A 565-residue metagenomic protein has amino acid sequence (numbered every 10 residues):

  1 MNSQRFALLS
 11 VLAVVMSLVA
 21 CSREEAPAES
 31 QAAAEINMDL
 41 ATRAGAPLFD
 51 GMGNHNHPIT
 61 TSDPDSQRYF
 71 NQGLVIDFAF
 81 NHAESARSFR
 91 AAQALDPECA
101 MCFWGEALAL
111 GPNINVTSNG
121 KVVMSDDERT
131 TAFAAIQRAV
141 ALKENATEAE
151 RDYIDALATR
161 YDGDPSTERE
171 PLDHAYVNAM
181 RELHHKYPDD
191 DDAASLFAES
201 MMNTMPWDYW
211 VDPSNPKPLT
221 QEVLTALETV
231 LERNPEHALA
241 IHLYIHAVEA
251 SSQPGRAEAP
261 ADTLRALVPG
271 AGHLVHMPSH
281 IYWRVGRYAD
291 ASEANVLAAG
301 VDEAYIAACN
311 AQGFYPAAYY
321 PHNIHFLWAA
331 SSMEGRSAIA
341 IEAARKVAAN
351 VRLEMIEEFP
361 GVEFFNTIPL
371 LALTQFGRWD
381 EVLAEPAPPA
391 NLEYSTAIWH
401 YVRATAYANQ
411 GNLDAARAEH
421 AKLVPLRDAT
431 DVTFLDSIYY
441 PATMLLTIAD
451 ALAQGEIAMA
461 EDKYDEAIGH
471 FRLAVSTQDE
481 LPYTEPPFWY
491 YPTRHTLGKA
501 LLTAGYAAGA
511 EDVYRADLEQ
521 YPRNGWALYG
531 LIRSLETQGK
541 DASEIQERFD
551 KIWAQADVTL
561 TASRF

Functional and structural regions predicted by a protein language model:
S17-A20: C-terminal motif of bacterial Sec signal peptides marking the signal peptidase cleavage site
S22-E24: Bacterial signal peptide processing site
P27, Q31-C99, F103-D189, L196-E232 (+15 more regions): Short coil/linker segments at helix-helix boundaries
T503, G509-F565: C-terminal non-catalytic interaction modules
